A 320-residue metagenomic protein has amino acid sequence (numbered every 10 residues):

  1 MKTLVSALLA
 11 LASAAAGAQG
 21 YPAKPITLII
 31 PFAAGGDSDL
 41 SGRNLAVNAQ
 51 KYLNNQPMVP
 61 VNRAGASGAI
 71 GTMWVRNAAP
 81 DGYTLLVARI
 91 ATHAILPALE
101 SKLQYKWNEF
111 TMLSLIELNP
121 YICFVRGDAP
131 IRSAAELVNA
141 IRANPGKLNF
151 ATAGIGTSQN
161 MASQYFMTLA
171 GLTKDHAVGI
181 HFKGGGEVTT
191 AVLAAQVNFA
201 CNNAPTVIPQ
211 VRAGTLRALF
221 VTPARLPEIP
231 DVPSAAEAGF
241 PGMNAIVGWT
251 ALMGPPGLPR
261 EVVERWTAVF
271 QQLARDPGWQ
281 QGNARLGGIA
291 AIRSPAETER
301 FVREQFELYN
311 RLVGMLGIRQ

Functional and structural regions predicted by a protein language model:
M1-A10: Sec-dependent signal peptide recognition, specifically the positively charged N-region followed immediately by
S13-G17: N-terminal signal peptide c-region/cleavage motif recognized by signal peptidases
A18-E109, K147, G171-C201, Q210 (+2 more regions): N-terminal (or domain-start) structured segment
A23-P25, R212, E237, R260-Q320: An extracytoplasmic/periplasmic, membrane-proximal ligand-sensing/linker region
N77-T84, I90, A98-V188, A235-E237 (+1 more regions): Hinge/capping helix and adjacent helix->loop/strand transition within the periplasmic-binding protein
A91-E100, Q164-G171, N198-P233, N310: A ligand-binding cleft/hinge motif common to bilobed small-molecule-binding domains
V207-R275, E304-E307: C-terminal lobe and pocket-closing loops of periplasmic/extracytoplasmic Venus-flytrap solute-binding proteins
